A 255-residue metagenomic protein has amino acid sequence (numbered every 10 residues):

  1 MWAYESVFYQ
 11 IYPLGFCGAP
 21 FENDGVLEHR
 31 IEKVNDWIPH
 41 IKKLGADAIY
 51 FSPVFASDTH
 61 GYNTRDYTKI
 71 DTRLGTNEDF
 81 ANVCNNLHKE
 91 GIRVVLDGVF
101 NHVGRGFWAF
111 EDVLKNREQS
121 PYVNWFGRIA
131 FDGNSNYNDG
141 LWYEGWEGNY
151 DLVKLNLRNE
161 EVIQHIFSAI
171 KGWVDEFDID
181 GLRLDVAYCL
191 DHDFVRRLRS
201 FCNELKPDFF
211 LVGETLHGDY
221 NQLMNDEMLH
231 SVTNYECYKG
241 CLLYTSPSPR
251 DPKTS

Functional and structural regions predicted by a protein language model:
W2-V7, Y12-D47, V54-G172, E176 (+3 more regions): Substrate-binding/active-site clefts of carbohydrate-active enzymes
R73-L74, A187-D193: Acidic-and-aromatic substrate-binding clefts and catalytic sites of carbohydrate-active enzymes
V95, G181-A187, V212: Short catalytic-loop micro-motif centered on adjacent basic/acidic residues
V99-F100, D185-C189, L216: Catalytic metal-binding/acid-base residues of hydrolase active sites
G104, E111-V113, H192-V195, T215-L242: Substrate-binding cleft/loops of secretory-pathway carbohydrate-active enzymes
L205-K206, F210, S246: Catalytic-core region of carbohydrate-active enzymes that cleave or remodel glycosidic bonds
Y244-R250: Conserved small/polar residues in nucleotide/adenosyl-binding loops
